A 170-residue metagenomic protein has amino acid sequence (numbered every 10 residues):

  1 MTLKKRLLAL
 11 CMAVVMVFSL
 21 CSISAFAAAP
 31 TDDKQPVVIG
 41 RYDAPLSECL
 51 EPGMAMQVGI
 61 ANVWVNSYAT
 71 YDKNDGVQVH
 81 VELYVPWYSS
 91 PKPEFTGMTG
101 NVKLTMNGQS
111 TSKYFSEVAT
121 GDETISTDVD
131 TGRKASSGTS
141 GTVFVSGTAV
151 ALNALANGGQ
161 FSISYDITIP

Functional and structural regions predicted by a protein language model:
M1-N74: N-terminal prepro-regions of secreted/extracellular proteins
V37-I39, N74-G76, P86, S162-I163: Low-complexity, repetitive regions of proteins mediating host interaction that are extracellular, surface-exposed
L50-M106: Short, surface-exposed binding/anchoring microloops in extracellular/periplasmic proteins
G76-H80, D122-D128, Q160-S164: Intrinsic-disorder/low-complexity, polar/charged segments enriched in Ser/Thr/Lys/Arg/Asp/Glu/Gln
W87-T96, T111-S112, L152-N157: Short, surface-exposed beta-strand/loop "edge" segments at domain boundaries and coil↔beta transitions
K103-G108, S112-S116: Extracellular attachment/recognition segments
Y114-A156: Short, solvent-exposed, Trp/other aromatic-anchored flexible loops in extracytoplasmic proteins
L155-P170: Short beta-strand elements
